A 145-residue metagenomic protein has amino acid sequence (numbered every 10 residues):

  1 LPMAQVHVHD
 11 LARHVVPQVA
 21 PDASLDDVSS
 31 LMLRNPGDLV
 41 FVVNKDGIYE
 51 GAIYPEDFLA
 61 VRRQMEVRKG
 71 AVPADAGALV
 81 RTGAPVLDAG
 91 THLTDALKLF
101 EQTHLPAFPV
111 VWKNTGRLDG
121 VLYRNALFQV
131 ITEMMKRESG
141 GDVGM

Functional and structural regions predicted by a protein language model:
L1-V15, S29, Y49-P106, R117-M145: Tandem CBS (Bateman) regulatory domains
V19-A23, D88-A89: A short beta-loop-alpha structural element at the N-terminal edge of CoA-dependent acyl/N-acetyltransferase catalytic
G37-L39, P106-F108: Short loop/turn microsegments at loop-to-beta-strand junctions
F41-V43, A52: Short, conserved beta-strand edge motifs with alternating hydrophobic and charged residues
N44-I48, W112-T115: Short acidic/glycine-rich beta-turn/loop cap or linker motifs at sensory/regulatory domain boundaries that couple input
